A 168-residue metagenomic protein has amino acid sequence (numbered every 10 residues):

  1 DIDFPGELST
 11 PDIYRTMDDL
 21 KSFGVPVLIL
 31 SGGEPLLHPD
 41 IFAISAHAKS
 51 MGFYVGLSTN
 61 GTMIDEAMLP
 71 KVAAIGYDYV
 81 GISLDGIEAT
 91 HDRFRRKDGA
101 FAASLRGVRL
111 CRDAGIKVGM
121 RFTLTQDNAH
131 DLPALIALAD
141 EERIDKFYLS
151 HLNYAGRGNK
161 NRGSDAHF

Functional and structural regions predicted by a protein language model:
D1-Y79: Conserved alpha-helical substructure of the radical SAM core
D3, L8, Y54, A74-I75 (+2 more regions): Radical SAM enzyme [4Fe-4S]-AdoMet core and its adjacent flexible, acidic and glycine-rich loops/tails across
